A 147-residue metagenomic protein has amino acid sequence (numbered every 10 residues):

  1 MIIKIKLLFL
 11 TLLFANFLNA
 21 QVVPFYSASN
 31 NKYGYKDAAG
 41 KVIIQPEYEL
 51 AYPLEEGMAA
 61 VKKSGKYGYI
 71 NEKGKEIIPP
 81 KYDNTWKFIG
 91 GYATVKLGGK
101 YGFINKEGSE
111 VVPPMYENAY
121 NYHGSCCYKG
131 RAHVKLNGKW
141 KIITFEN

Functional and structural regions predicted by a protein language model:
M1-V22: Bacterial Sec-dependent N-terminal signal peptides
A20-N147: Residue-level detector of conserved, function-critical positions
